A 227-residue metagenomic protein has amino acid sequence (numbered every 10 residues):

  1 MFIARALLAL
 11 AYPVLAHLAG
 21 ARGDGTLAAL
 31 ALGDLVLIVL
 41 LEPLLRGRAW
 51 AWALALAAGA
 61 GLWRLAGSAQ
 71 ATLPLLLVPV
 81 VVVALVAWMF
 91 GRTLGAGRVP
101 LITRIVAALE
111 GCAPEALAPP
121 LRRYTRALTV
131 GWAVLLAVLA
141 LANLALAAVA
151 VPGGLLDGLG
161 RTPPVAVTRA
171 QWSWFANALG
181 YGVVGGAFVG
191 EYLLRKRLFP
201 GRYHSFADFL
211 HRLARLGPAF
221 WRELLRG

Functional and structural regions predicted by a protein language model:
M1-L7: N-terminal membrane topogenic signal
I3, G25, R46-W50, L73 (+3 more regions): Structural motif marking the loop-to-transmembrane transition
L7, A11, G33-L37, L54-A58 (+3 more regions): Lipid-exposed faces of alpha-helical membrane segments in multi-pass integral membrane proteins
A11, L15-L18, L37-L44, G61-L62 (+3 more regions): Residue-level signal for alpha-helical transmembrane segments in multi-pass membrane proteins
A16-G33: Structural signature of hydrophobic alpha-helical transmembrane segments
L41-L85, L155-R169: Long, highly hydrophobic alpha-helical transmembrane signal-anchor segments
L73-W132: Membrane-proximal helix-loop-helix units in multi-pass membrane proteins
P114-G227: C-terminal membrane-adjacent module
